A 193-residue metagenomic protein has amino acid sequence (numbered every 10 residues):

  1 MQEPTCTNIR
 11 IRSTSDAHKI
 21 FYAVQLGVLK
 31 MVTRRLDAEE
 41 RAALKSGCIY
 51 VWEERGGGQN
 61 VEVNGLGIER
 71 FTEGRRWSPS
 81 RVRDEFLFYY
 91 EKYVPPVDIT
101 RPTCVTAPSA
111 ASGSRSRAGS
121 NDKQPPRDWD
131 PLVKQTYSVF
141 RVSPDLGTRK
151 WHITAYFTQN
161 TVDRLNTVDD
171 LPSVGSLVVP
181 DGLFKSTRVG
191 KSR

Functional and structural regions predicted by a protein language model:
M1-R193: Eukaryotic phosphoinositide-binding membrane-targeting regions
